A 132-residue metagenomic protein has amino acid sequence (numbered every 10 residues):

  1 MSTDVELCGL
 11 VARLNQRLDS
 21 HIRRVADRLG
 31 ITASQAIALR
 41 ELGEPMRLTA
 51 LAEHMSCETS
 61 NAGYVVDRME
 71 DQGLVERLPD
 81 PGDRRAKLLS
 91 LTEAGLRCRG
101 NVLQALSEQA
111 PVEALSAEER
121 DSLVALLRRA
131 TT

Functional and structural regions predicted by a protein language model:
M1-L29, L88-E93, E113, D121 (+2 more regions): N-terminal leader segment of winged-helix/HTH proteins
G9, I37-R40, G63-V65: Base-recognition residues in the alpha-helical recognition helix of bacterial helix-turn-helix
S20-T59, T132: N-terminal helix-turn-helix DNA-binding core of bacterial DNA-binding proteins
L39, L51, V66-Q72: Basic amphipathic alpha-helical segments that dock to polyanions
L48-T49, S60, D67, K87: Residues within helix-turn-helix
D67-A125: Charged, amphipathic alpha-helical coiled-coil/dimerization segments
